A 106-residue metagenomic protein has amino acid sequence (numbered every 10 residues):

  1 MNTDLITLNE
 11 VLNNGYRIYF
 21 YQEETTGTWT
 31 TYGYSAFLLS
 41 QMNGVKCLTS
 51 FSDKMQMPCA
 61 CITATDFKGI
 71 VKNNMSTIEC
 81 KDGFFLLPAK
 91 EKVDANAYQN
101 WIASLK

Functional and structural regions predicted by a protein language model:
M1-K106: Basic, polar low-complexity surface loops/patches
